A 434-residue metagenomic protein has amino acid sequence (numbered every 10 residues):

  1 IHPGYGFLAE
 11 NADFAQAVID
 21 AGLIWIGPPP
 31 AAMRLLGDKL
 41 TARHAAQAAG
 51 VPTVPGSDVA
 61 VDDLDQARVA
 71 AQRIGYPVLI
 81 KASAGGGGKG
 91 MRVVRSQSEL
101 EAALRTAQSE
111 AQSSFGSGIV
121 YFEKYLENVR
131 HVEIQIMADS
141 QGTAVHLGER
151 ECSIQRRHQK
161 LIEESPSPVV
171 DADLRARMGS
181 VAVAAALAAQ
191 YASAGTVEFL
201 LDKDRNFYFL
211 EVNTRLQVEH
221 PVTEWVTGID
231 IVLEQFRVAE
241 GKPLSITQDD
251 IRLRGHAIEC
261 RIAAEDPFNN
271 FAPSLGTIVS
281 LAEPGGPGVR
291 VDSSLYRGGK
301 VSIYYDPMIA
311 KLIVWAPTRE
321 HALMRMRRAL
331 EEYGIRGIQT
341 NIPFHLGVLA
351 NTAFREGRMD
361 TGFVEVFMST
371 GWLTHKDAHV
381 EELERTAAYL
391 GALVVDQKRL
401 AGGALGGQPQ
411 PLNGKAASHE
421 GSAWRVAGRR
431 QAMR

Functional and structural regions predicted by a protein language model:
H2-V197, L201-Q217: N-terminal beta-alpha lobe that positions the nucleotide/phosphoryl donor in ATP/NTP-coupled carboxylate activation
A182, P221-R434: Catalytic cores of soluble metabolic enzymes centered on carboxylation/carboxyl-transfer
